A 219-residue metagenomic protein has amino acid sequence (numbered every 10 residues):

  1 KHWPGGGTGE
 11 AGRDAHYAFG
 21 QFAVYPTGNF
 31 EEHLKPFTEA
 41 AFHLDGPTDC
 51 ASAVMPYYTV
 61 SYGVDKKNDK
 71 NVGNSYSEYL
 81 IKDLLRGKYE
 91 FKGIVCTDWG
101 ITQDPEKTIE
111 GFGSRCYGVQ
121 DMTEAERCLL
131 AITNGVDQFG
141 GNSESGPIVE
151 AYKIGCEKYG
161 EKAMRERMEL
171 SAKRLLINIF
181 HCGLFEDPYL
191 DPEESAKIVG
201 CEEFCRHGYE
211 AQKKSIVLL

Functional and structural regions predicted by a protein language model:
K1-L219: Glycoside hydrolase catalytic-domain context in secreted enzymes
